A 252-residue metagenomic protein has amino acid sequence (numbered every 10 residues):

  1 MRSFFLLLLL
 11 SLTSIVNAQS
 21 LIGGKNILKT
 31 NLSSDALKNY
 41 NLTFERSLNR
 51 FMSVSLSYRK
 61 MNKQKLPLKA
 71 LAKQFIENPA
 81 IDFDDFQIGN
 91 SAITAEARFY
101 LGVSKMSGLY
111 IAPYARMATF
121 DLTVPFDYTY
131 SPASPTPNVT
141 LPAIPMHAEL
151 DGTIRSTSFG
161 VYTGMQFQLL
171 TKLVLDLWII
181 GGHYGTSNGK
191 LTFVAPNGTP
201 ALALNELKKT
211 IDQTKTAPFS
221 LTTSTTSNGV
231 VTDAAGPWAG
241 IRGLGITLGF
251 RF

Functional and structural regions predicted by a protein language model:
M1-G24, L248, F252: Bacterial Sec-dependent N-terminal signal peptides
Q19-L21, Y40-S55, R59, R98: Feature captures outer-membrane beta-barrel proteins of Gram-negative bacteria and organelles
S20-A36: Short N-terminal segments immediately surrounding and downstream of signal-peptide cleavage
L28-L32, F44, V54-S57, A95-A97 (+4 more regions): Membrane-embedded beta-strand positions of outer-membrane beta-barrel proteins
T30-S33, K63-A92, F120-S156, Y184-G243: Extracellular/periplasm-exposed beta-strand and loop segments of Gram-negative cell-envelope proteins, dominated by
F51-V54, K105-M106, T171-L175: Repeated loop/turn-to-beta-strand initiation elements of outer-membrane beta-barrel proteins
R98, W238-F252: Outer-membrane beta-barrel "beta-signal"
L101-T123: Ordered, amphipathic secondary-structure segments that act as subunit-interaction surfaces in large macromolecular
